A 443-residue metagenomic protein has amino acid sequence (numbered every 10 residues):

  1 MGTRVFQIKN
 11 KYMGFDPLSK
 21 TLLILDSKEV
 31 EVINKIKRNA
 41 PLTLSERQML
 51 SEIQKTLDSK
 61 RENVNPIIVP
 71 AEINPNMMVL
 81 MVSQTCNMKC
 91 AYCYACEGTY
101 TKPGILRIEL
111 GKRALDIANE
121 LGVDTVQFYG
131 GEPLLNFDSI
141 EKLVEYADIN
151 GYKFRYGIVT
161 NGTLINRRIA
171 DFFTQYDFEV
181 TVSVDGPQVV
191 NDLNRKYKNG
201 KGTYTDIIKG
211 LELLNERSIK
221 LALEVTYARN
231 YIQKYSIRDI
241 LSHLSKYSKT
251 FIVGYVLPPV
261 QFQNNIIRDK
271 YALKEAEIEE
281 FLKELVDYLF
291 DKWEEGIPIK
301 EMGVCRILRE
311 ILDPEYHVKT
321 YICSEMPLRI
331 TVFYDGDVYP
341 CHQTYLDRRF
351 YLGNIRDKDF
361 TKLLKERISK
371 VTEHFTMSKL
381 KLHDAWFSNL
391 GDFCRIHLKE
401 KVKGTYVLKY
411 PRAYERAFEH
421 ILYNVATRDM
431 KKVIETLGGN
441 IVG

Functional and structural regions predicted by a protein language model:
G2-I24, L44-V79: N-terminal [4Fe-4S]-dependent radical SAM core
I24-P41: Short amphipathic alpha-helical recognition elements used for nucleic-acid or partner binding across transcription
E72-E109: Canonical Radical SAM [4Fe-4S] cluster-binding loop centered on the CxxxCxxC motif and its immediate flanking residues
V79, P103, G111-Q127, N136-P258: Radical SAM/AdoMet-radical enzyme domain recognition
T85-A95, P340-Q343, L380-K399: Local cysteine-cluster metal-coordination motifs and their immediate loop/turn environment, predominantly Fe-S cluster
L115-G131, Y410-G443: Short Fe-S-cluster ligation motifs
N194-I208, E212-E325, T331, D335 (+1 more regions): Radical SAM enzyme [4Fe-4S]-AdoMet core and its adjacent flexible, acidic and glycine-rich loops/tails across
A276-L312, V338, H342-N389: C-terminal accessory region of radical SAM enzymes
